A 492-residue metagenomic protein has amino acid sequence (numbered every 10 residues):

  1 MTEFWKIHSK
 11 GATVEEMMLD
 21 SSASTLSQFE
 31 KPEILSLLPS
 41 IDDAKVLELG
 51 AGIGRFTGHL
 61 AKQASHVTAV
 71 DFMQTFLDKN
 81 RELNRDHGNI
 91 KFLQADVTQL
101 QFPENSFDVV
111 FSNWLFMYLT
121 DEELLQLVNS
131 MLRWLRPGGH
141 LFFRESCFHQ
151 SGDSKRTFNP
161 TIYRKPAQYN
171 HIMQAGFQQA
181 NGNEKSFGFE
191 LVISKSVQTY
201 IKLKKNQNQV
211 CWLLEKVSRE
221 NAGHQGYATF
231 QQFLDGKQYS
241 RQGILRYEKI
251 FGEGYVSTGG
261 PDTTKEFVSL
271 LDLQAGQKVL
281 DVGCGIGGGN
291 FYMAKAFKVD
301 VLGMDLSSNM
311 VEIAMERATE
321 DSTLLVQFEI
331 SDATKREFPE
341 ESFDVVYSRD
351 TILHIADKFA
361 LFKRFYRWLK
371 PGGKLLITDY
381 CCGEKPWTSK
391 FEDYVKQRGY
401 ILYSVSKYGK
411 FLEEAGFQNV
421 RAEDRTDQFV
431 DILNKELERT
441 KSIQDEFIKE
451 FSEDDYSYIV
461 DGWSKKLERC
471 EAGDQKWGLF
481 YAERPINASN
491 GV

Functional and structural regions predicted by a protein language model:
M1-D43, L49-Q101, L119-Q126, H140-F230 (+4 more regions): Class I (Rossmann-like) S-adenosyl-L-methionine-dependent methyltransferase catalytic domain, capturing the SAM-binding
P39-K45, D272-K278: Short helix-loop-beta connector
L47, G52-Q99, L280-V282, I286-K335: Class I SAM-dependent methyltransferase SAM/SAH-binding core
L100-V110, K335-V345: A short acidic, Gly/Pro-enriched loop at the edge of an enzyme's catalytic core that lines a small-molecule cofactor
D108-E122, V345-D357: A short SAM/SAH-binding and catalytic strip from SAM-dependent methyltransferases
L125-P137, F359-K374: A short glycine-rich, Lys/Arg-flanked "PGG" loop and its adjoining helix->strand segment in the class I
H149-S154, T161-H171, A175-G182, G372-F429: Conserved catalytic/acceptor-binding region of the Class I
K185-G226, R421-V492: Conserved Class I S-adenosyl-L-methionine
